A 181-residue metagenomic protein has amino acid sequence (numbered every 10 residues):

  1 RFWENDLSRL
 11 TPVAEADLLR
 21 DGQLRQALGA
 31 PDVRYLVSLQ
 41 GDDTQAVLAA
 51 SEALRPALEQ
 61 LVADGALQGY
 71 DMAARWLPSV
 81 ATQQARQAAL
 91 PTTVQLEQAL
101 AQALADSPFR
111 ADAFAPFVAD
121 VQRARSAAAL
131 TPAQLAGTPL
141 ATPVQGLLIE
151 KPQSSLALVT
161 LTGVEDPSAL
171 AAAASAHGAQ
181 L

Functional and structural regions predicted by a protein language model:
R1-L181: Extracytoplasmic
